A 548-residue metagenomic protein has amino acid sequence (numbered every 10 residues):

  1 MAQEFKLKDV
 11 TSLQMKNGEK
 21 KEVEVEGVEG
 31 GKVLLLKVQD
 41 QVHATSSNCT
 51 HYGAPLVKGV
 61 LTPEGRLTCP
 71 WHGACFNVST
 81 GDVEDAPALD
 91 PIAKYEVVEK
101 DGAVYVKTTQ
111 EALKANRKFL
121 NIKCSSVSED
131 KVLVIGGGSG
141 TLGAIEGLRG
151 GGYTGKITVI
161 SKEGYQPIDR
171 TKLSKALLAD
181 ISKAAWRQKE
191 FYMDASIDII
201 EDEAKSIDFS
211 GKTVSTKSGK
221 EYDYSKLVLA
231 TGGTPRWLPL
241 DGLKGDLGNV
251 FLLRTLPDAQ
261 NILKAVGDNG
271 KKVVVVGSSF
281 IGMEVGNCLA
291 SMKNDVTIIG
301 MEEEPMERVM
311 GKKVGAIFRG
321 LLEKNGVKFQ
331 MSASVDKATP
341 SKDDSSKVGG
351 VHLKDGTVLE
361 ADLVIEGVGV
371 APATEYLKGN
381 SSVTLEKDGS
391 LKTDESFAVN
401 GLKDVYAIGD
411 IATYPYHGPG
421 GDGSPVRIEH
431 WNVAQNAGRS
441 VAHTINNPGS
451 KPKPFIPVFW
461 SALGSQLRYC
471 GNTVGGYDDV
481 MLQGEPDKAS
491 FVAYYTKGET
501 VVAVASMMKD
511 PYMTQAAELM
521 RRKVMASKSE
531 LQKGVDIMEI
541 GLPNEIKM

Functional and structural regions predicted by a protein language model:
M1-T62, V98-T109: N-terminal pre-ligand scaffold of iron-sulfur
V28-G30, T154, T158, A195-S215 (+3 more regions): A Rossmann-like FAD-binding core segment of flavoenzymes
T45, G349, D355-L385, S465-I546: C-terminal catalytic lobe of FAD-dependent flavoproteins
H51-Y52, K58, A230-T231, M331 (+3 more regions): Short, well-ordered coil/turn residues at beta-beta hairpins and beta-strand->alpha-helix junctions within
P55-L56, P70-W71, C75-A103, K107-L133 (+5 more regions): FAD-binding core/adjacent interface of flavoenzyme oxidoreductases
V127-D198, F280, N287-K313, Q515: Beta1-alpha1 glycine-rich phosphate/pyrophosphate-binding loop at the start of Rossmann-like nucleotide-binding domains
K131-V132, I411-T514, E518: Mid-to-C-terminal Rossmann-like scaffold of FAD/NAD(P)H-dependent oxidoreductases
G245-N269, G350-H352, T357-A437, E530-V535: FAD-site-proximal beta/loop scaffold in flavoenzymes
